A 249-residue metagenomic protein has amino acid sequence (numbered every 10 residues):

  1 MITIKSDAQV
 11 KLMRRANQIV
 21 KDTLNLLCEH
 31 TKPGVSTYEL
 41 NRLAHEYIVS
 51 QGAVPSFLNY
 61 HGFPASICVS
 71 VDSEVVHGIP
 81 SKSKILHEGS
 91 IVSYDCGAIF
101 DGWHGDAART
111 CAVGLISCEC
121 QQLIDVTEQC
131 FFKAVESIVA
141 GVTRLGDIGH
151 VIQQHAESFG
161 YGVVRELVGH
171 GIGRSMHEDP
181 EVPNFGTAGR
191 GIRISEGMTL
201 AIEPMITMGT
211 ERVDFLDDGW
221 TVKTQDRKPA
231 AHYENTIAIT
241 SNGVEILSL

Functional and structural regions predicted by a protein language model:
M1-L249: Active-site neighborhoods and metal-handling regions in enzymes and metal-associated proteins
